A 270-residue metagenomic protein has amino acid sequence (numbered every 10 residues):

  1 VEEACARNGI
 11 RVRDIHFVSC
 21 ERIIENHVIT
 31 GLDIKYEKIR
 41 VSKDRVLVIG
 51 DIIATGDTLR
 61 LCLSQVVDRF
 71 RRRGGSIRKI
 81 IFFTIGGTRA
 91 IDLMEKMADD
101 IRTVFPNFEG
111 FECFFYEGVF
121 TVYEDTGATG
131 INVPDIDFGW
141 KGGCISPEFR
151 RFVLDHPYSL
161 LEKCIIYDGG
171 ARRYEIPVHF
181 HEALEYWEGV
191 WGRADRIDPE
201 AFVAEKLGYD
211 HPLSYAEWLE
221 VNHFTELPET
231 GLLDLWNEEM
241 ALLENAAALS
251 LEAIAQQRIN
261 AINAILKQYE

Functional and structural regions predicted by a protein language model:
E2-E3, R60-L61, M94-E95: Short amphipathic alpha-helical segments
E3-V46: Short, glycine/charge-rich flexible loops or terminal/linker lids adjacent to PRPP-binding catalytic cores
F17, V48, F82-T84: Structural beta-sheet core signal
S19-R22, I52, G86: Short, flexible loop/turn elements at secondary-structure junctions
E25-N26, G56-D57, T88-I91: Loop/helix-junction capping segments adjacent to catalytic residues or to phosphate/diphosphate-binding pockets
G50-T58: Ser/Thr-glycine-rich phosphate-binding loops at phosphate-binding pockets of nucleotides, nucleotide cofactors
D57-Q65: Short strand-loop-helix active-site module centered on a catalytic nucleophile
S64-E270: PRPP-dependent phosphoribosyltransferase catalytic core
